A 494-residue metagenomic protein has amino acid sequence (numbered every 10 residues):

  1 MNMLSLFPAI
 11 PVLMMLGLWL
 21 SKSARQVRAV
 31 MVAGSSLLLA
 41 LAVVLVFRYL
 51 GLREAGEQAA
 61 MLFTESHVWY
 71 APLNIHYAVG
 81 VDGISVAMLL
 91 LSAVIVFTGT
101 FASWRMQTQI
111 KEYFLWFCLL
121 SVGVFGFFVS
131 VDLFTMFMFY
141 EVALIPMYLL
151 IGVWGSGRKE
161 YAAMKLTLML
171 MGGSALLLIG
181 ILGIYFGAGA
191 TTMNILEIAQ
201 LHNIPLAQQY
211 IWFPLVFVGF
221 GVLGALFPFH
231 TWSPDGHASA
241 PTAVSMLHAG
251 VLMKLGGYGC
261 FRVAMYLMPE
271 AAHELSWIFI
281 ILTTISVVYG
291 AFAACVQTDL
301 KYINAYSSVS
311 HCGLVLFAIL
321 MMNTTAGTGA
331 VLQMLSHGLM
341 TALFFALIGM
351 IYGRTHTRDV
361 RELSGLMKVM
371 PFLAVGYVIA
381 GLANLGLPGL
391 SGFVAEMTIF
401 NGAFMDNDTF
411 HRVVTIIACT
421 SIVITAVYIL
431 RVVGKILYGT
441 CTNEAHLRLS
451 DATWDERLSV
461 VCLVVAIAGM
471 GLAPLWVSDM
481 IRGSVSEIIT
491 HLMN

Functional and structural regions predicted by a protein language model:
N2-M3, L18-F101, R105-L115, N194-L196 (+1 more regions): Transmembrane helix-loop-helix hairpins at membrane boundaries of multipass inner-membrane proteins
S5-L20, V32-L45, L89-S103, L120-V122 (+5 more regions): Central hydrophobic cores of alpha-helical transmembrane segments in multi-pass inner-membrane proteins across all
R25-S36, Y161-M171, M370-V375, W454-C462: Alpha-helical transmembrane segments and their helix-start/interface "positive-inside/aromatic belt" motifs in integral
A33-L50, L170-I181, L373-L385, I422-V423 (+1 more regions): Hydrophobic alpha-helical membrane-insertion segments
M61-A87, L133-M136, Y140-Y148, L385 (+2 more regions): Membrane-interface helix-loop-helix modules in multi-pass inner-membrane proteins
T98-W104, V122-F134, M147-K435: Hydrophobic transmembrane alpha-helices and their helix-loop junctions in integral membrane proteins
F101-W116, T242, E444-D455: Cytoplasmic juxtamembrane regions at transmembrane-helix boundaries
M370-F372, I429-N494: Cytoplasmic/organellar membrane-interface segments at the starts of transmembrane helices in multi-pass inner-membrane
